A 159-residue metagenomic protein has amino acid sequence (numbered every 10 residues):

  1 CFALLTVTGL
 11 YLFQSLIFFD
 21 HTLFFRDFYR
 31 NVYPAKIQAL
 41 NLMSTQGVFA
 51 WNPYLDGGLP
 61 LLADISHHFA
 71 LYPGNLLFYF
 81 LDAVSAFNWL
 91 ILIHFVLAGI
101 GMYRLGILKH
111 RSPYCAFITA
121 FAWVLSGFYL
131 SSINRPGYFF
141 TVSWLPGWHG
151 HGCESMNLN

Functional and structural regions predicted by a protein language model:
C1-A3: N-terminal membrane topogenic signal
T8-G99, F121-P146: Membrane-interface coil-to-helix junctions
F19, L105-L108, L158: Perimembrane helix-loop junctions in membrane proteins
L59-L61, H110-S112, L158: Short, amphipathic, aromatic/basic-enriched membrane-interface segments that mark the entry/exit of transmembrane
L76, L92, G101-L105, F117 (+1 more regions): Short, hydrophobic/aromatic alpha-helical segments in well-folded domains
Y79, I107-L108, E154: Transmembrane helix-loop junction
M102-L125: Transmembrane-helix signature of polytopic, membrane-embedded enzymes that assemble or transfer cell-envelope glycans
W148-N159: Membrane-interface transmembrane helices that cradle and orient dolichyl/undecaprenyl
